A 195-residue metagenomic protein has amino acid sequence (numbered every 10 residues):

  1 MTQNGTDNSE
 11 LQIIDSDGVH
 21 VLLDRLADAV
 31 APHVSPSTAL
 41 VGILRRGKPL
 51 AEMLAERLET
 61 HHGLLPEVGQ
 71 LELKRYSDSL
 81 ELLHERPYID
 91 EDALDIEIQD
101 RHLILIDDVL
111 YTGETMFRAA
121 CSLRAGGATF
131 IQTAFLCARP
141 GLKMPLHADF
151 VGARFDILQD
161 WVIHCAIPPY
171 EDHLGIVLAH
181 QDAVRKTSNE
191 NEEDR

Functional and structural regions predicted by a protein language model:
M1-R195: PRPP-associated nucleotide enzymes
